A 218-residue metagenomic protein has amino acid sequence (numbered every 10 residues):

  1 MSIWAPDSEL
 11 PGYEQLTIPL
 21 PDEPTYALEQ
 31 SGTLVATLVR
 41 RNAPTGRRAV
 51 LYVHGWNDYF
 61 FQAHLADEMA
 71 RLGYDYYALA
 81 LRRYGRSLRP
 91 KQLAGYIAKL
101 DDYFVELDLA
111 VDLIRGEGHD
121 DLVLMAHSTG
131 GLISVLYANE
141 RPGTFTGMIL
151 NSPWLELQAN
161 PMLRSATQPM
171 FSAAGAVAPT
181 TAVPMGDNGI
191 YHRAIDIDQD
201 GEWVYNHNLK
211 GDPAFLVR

Functional and structural regions predicted by a protein language model:
M1-P44: N-terminal cap/lid segment of alpha/beta-hydrolase-fold proteins
V39-R82, L88-P90: Short, surface-exposed "cap/lid" segments of acyl-processing enzymes
T45, D120, G143: Structured loop/turn residues at beta-strand edges in well-structured enzyme cores
W56-N57, Q62, G85-D121: Catalytic nucleophile-loop/oxyanion-hole region of alpha/beta-hydrolase and closely related hydrolase-like folds
R71, G116, E140-G143: Secondary-structure boundary motif
D75, D121, G147-M148: Beta-sheet entry/capping signal
H127-T129, I133-R218: Alpha/beta-hydrolase-fold enzymes
